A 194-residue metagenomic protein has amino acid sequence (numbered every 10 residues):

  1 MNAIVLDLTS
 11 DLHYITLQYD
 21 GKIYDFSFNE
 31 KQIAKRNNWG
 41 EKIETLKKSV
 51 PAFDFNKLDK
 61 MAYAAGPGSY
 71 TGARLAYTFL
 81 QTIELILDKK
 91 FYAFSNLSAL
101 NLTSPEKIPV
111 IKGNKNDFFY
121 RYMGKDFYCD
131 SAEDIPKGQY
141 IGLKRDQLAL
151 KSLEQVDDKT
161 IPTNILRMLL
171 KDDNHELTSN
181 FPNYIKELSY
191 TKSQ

Functional and structural regions predicted by a protein language model:
M1-I23, A34-R36, Y92-Q194: Oxyanion-binding and handling regions
F26-I33, A64-Y70: A short glycine/serine-rich beta->alpha loop
K31-K48: N-terminal phosphate-binding loop and adjacent alpha-helix
I43-D59, I135-P136: Phosphate/pyrophosphate-binding loops at sites that engage ATP/ADP/AMP, CoA/4′-phosphopantetheine, polyphosphate
S49, L85-I86, E187: Residues at alpha-helix termini
P51-A52, D88, P105: Residue-level recognition of short, structured coil/turn motifs that connect secondary structure elements
N56-A65, G138-D146: Short glycine-rich phosphate-binding loop at a beta-alpha junction
K60-F91: DPxDG-like acidic metal-binding loop motif
